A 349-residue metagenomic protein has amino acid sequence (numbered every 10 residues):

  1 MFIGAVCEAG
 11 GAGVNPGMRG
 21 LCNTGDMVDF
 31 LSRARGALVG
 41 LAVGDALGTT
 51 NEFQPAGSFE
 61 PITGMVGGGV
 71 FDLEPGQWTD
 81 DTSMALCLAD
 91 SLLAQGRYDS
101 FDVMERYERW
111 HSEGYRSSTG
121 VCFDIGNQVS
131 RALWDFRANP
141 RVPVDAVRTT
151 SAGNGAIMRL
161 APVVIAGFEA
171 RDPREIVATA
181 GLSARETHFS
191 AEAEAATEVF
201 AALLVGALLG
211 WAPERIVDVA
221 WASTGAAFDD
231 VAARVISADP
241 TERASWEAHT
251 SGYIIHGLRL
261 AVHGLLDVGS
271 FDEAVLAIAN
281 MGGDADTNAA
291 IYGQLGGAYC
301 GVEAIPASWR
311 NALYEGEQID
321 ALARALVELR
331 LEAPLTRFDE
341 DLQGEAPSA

Functional and structural regions predicted by a protein language model:
A5-V14: Acidic, Ala/Val/Gly-enriched low-complexity intrinsically disordered segments
R19-A349: Structured, active/binding-site neighborhoods that engage oxygen-rich ligands
